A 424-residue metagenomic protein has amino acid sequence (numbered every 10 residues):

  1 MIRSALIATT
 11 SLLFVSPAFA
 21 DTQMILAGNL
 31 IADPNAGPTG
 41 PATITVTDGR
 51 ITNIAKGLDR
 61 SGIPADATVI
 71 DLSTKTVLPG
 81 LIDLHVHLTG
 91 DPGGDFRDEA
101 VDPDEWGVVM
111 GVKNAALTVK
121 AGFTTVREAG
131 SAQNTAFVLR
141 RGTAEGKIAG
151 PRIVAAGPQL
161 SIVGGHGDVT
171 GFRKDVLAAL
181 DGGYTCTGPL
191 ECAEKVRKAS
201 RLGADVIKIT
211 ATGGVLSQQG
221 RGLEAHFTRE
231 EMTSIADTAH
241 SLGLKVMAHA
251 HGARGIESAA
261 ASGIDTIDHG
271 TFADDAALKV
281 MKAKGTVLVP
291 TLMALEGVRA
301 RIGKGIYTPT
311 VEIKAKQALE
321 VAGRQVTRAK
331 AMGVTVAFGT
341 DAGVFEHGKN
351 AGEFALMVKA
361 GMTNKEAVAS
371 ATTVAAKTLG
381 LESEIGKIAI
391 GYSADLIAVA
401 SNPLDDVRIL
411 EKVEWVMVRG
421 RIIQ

Functional and structural regions predicted by a protein language model:
V15-P17: N-terminal signal peptide c-region/cleavage motif recognized by signal peptidases
L30, N35-L78, D98: Histidine-rich, glycine-flanked metal-binding segment
K75-K147, I162-D168, F172, E230 (+2 more regions): Metal-associated gating/positioning segment near the N- to mid-region
T89-G107, A116-V119, V163-D181, V215-R229 (+1 more regions): Active-site gating loops and adjacent loop-to-helix segments of metal-dependent hydrolytic enzymes
P92-F96, A136, S217-Q219, I256-S262 (+5 more regions): Histidine/acidic-residue-rich catalytic or RNA/ligand-binding cores of hydrolases and nuclease-related proteins
V101, S241, I306-T310, K316-N402: His/Asp/Glu-enriched, well-ordered alpha-helical/loop segment that forms or immediately abuts the divalent-metal
M110-A136, A149-Q159, A204-S217, K245 (+2 more regions): Divalent metal-dependent hydrolysis catalytic cores, especially in the metallo-beta-lactamase
V138, E191-L288, K316-T335: Histidine/acidic residue-rich metal-binding segments in metalloenzymes
